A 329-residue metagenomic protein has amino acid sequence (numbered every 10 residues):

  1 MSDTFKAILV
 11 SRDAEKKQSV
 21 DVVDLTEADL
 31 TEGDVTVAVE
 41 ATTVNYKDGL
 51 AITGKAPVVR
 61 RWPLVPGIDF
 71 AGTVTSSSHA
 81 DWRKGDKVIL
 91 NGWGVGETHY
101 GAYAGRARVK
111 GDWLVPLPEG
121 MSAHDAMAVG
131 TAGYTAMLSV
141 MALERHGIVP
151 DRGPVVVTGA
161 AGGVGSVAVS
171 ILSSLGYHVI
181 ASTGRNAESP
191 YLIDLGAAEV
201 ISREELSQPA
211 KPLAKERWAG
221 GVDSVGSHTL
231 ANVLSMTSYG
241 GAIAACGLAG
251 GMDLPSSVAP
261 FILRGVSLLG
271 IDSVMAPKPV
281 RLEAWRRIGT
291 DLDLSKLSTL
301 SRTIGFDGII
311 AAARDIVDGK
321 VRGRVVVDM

Functional and structural regions predicted by a protein language model:
S2-D3, L282-M329: C-terminal hydrophobic helical "lid"/dimerization subdomain of Rossmann-like NAD(P)H-dependent oxidoreductases
A28-V44, K55-V95: Glycine-rich beta-strand-centered segment in the early N-terminal region that forms part of a ligand/cofactor-binding
D69, D86-K87, R106, P154 (+1 more regions): Residue-level marker of beta-strand positions
I89, A219-V222, A244: N-terminal Rossmann-like NAD(P) cofactor-binding module of classical short-chain dehydrogenase/reductase
N91-V156: NAD(P)H dinucleotide-binding glycine-rich loop of Rossmann-like/cofactor-binding domains, especially the beta1-alpha1
G133, G159-S166, G226: Glycine-rich NAD(P) Rossmann-fold beta1-alpha1 loop
S173-H228, R286: Adenosine-nucleotide cofactor-binding segment
H228-L294: Glycine-rich phosphate-binding loop and adjacent beta-alpha segment of Rossmann(oid) nucleotide-cofactor-binding
